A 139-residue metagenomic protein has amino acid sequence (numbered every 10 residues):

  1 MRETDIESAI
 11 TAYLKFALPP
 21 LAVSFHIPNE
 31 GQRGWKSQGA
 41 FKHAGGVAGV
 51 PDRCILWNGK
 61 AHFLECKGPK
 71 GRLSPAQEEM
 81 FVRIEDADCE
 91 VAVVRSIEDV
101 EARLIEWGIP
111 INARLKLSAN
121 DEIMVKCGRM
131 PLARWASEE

Functional and structural regions predicted by a protein language model:
M1-E139: Catalytic phosphate/metal-binding cores of nucleic-acid and nucleotide-processing enzymes, i.e., regions that mediate
